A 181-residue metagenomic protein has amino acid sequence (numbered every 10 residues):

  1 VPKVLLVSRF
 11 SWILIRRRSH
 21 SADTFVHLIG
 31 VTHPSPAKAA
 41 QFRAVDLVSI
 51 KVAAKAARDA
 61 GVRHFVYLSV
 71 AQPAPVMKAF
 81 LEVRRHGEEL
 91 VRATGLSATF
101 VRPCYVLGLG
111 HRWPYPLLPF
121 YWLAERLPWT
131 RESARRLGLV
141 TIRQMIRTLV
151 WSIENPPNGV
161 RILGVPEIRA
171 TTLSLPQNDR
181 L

Functional and structural regions predicted by a protein language model:
V1-V52, A56-D59: NAD(P)H-binding glycine-rich loop region in Rossmannoid oxidoreductase-like domains and their noncatalytic homologs
L28-I29, F65-A71, V101-P103: SDR active-site strand-loop-helix element
G30-H33, V70-P73, G108: Active-site proximal helix/loop that lines the substrate pocket of Rossmann-like NAD(P)-dependent oxidoreductase domains
P34-K38, A71-Q72, T130-S133: Short amphipathic alpha-helical segments at helix-loop
Q41-L90: Hydrophobic, well-structured mid-protein blocks that either form specific transmembrane helices
A60, P75-P176: Oxidoreductase cofactor-interface core, primarily capturing Rossmann-like NAD(P)-dependent enzymes
